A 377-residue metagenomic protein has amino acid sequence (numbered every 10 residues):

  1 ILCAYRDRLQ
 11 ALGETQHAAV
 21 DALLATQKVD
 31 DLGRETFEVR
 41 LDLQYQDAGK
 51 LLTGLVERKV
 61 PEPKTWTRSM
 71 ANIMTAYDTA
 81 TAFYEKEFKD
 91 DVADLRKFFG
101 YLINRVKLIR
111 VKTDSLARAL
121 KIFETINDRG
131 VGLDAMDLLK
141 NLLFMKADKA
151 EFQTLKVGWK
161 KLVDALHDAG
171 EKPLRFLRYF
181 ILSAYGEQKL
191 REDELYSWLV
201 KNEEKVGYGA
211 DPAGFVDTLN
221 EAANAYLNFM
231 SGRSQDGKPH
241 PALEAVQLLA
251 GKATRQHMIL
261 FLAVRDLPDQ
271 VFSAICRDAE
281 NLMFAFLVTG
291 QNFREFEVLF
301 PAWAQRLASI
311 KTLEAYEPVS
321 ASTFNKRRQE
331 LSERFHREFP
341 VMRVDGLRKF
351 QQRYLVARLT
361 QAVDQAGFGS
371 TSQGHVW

Functional and structural regions predicted by a protein language model:
I1, Q373-W377: Histidine-centered nuclease catalytic patch
I1-L2, E194: Conserved long hydrophobic alpha-helices within structured protein cores
L2-K189: Glycine- and hydrophobic-rich flexible loops that cap the catalytic core of alpha/beta enzyme folds
D7-L12, R129-L133, L267-V271, T289 (+1 more regions): Secondary-structure transition/capping motifs at alpha-helix termini and the adjoining loop/turn into the next element
K89, K107, D128, M136-T360: A cross-family structural signal marking well-folded subdomains
L95-F98, L108-R110, A245-G251, G369-G374: Generic recognition of flexible, low-complexity loop/linker segments
D364-Q365: Short, compositionally biased pre-sequence/patch detector
